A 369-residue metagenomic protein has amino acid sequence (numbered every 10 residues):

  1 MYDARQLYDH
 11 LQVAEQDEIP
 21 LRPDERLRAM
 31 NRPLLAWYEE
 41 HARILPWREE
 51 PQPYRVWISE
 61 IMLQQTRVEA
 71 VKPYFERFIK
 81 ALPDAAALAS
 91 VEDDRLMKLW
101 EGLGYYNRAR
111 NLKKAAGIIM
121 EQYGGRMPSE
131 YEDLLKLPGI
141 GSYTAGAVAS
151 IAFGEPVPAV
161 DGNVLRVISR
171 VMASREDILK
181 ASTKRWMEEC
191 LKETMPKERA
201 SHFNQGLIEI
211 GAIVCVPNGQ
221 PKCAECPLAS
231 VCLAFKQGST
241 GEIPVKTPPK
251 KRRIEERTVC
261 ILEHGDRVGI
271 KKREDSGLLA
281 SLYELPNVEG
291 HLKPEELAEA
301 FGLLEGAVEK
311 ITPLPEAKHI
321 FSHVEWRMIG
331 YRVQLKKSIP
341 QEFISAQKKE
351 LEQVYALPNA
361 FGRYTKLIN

Functional and structural regions predicted by a protein language model:
M1-R43, E49, A212-N369: Intrinsically disordered, low-complexity, charged terminal extensions of DNA damage-control enzymes
A14-R28, R32-P33, W37-A224, L228-Q237 (+1 more regions): Catalytic cores of DNA base-excision repair glycosylases
